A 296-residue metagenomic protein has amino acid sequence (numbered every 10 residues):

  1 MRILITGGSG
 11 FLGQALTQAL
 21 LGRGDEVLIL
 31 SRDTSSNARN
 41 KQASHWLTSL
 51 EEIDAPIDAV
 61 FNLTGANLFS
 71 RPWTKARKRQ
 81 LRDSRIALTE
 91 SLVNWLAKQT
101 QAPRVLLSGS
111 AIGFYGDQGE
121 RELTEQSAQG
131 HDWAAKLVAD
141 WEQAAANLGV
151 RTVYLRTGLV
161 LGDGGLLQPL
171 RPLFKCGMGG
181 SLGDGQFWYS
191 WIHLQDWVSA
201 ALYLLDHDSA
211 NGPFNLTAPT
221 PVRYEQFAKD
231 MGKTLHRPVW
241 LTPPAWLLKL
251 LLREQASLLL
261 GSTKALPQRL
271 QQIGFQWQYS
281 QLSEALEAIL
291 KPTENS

Functional and structural regions predicted by a protein language model:
R2, H207-E254, E287-S296: Mid/C-terminal beta-alpha module of Rossmann-like enzyme folds, strongest in SDR-family dehydrogenases/epimerases
I3-G22: N-terminal Rossmann NAD(P)H-binding glycine-rich loop of SDR-like oxidoreductase domains
Q42-S91: NAD(P)H-binding glycine-rich loop region in Rossmannoid oxidoreductase-like domains and their noncatalytic homologs
E90-H131: Conserved Rossmann-fold NAD(P)-dependent oxidoreductase catalytic core, especially the SDR/UDP-sugar
S110, Q143-D163: Conserved beta-loop-beta element that borders a ligand/cofactor-binding pocket
A128-D132, R156-G164, D184-L194: Glycine-rich "substrate-gating" loop/helix at the edge of Rossmann-like oxidoreductase active sites
R171-G179, F187-P221: Alpha-helical substrate-binding/gating segment
S257-S296: C-terminal amphipathic/interface module of NAD(P)-dependent oxidoreductases and related NAD-binding regulators
